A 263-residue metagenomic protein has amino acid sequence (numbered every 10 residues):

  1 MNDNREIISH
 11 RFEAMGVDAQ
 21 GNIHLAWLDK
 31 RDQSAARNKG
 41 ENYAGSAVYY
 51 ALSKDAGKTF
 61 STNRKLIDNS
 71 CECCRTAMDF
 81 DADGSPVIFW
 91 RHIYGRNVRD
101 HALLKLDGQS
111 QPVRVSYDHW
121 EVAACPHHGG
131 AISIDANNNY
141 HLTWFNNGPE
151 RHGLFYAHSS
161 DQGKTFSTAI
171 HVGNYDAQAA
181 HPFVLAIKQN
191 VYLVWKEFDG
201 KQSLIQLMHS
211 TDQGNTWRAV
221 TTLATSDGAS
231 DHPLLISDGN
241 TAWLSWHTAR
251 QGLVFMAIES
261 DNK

Functional and structural regions predicted by a protein language model:
M1-K263: Extracellular, repeat-based ectodomains that mediate carbohydrate processing or recognition
